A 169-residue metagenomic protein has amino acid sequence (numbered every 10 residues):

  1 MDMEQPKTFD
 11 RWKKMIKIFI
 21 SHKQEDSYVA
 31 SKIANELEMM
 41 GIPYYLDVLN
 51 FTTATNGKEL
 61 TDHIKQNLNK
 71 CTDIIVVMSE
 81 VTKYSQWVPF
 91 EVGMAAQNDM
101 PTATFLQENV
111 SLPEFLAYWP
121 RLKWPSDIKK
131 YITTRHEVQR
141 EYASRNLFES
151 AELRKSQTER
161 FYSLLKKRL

Functional and structural regions predicted by a protein language model:
M1-C71, S156-L169: Conserved N-terminal substructure of TIR/SEFIR domains
M1-I18, Y28, N109-L169: C-terminal interaction surface of TIR/SEFIR-family domains
M39, P43, G93-E108: Arginine/glycine-rich "motif VI" loop of SF2 helicases in the C-terminal RecA-like domain
T53-A54, S85, L112: Generic structural signal for helix capping and beta-alpha/helix-loop junctions
K58-D62, E91-V92, A117-R121: Short low-complexity, flexible loop/linker segments enriched in glycine and/or proline with clustered acidic
I74-I75: Hydrophobic acceptor-binding patch used for acceptor engagement in glycosyltransferases
E80-N98: Conserved TIR/SEFIR loop-to-helix hotspot centered on a Trp-containing motif with a nearby acidic residue
E80-V81, L106-L112: Short beta-alpha junction loops
